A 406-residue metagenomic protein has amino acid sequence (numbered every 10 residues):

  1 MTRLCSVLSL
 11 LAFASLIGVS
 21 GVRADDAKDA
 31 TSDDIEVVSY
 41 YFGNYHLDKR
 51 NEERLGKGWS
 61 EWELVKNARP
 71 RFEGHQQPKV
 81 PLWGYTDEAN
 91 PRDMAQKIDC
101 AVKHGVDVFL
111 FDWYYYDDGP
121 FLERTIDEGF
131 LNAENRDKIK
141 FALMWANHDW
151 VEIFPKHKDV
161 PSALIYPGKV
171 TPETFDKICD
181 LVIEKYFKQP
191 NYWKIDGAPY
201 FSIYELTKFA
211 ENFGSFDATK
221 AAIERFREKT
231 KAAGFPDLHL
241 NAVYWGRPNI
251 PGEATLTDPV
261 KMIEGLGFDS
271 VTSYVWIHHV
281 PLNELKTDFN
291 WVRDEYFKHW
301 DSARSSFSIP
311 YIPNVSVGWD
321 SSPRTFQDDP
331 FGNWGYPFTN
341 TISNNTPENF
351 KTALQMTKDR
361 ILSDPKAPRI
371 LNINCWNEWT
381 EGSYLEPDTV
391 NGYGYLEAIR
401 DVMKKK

Functional and structural regions predicted by a protein language model:
M1-S6: Positively charged n-region of N-terminal signal peptides that target proteins for export
V7-G18: Bacterial N-terminal signal peptides
S20-A24: Boundary at the C-terminal end of the N-terminal hydrophobic targeting segment
D26-K406: Glycan-processing catalytic domains of CAZymes
